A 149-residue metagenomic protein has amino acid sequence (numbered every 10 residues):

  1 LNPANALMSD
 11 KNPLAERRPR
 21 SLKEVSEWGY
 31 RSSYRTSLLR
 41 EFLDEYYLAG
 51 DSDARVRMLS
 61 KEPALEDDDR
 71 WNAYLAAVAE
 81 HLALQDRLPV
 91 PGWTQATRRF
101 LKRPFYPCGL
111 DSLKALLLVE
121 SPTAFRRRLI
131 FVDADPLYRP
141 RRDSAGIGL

Functional and structural regions predicted by a protein language model:
N2-G92: Charged, helix-prone or intrinsically disordered regulatory segments positioned adjacent to compact structured domains
D86-L149: Charge-dense, extended regions
